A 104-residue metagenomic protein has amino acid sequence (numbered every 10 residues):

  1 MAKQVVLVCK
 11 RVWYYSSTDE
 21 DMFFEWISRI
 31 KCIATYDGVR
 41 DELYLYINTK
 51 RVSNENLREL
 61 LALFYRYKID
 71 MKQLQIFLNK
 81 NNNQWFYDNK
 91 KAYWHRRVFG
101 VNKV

Functional and structural regions predicted by a protein language model:
M1-A2: Short N-terminal edge-element motif at the start of the domain
C9-D19: Short, surface-exposed ligand-recognition loops at beta-strand->loop->(often short) alpha-helix junctions that present
S17-D21, N54-L57: Conserved strand-to-helix beginnings and helix N-cap segments that scaffold or border functional pockets
F23-E25: Histidine-anchored nucleotide/phosphate-binding helix
I27-V39: Short acidic amphipathic segments
R40-D41, F77: Residue-level "edge-of-site" marker
D41-R51: A generic structural motif
T49-V104: Helix-rich interaction surfaces within compact, conserved domain-sized segments that mediate assembly or partner
